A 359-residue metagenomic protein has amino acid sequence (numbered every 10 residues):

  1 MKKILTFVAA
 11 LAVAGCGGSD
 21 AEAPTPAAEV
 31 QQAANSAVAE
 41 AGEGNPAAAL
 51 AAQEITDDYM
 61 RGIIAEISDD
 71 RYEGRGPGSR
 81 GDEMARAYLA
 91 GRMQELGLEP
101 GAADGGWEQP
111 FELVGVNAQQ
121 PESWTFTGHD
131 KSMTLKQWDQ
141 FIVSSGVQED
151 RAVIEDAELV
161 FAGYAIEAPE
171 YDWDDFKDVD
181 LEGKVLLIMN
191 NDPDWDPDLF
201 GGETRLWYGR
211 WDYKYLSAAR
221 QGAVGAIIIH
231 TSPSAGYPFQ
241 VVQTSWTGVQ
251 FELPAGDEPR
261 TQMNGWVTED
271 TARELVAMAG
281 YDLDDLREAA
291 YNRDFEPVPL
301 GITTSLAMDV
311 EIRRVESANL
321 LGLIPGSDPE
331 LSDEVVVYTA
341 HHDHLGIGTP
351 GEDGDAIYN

Functional and structural regions predicted by a protein language model:
K2-A10: Sec-dependent signal peptide recognition, specifically the positively charged N-region followed immediately by
V13-G15: C-terminal motif of bacterial Sec signal peptides marking the signal peptidase cleavage site
G17-D20: Bacterial signal peptide processing site
E22-A102, D333: N-terminal hydrophobic or amphipathic helices/low-complexity stretches enriched in small/hydrophobic/Pro/Gly
E66, E73-D198, V298-G301, V310-I312 (+1 more regions): Noncatalytic luminal/extracellular "stalk/propeptide" segments of secretory-pathway proteins
I67, M93, T268, E316-G351: Acidic/His- and Gly-rich active-site-bordering loop/insert found across diverse amide/peptide-bond hydrolases
K136-A255, R260-M263, P325, D333 (+2 more regions): Extracellular/luminal Protease-associated
R220-P233, Y237, S245-A318: Long, well-ordered, tryptophan-enriched scaffold segments
